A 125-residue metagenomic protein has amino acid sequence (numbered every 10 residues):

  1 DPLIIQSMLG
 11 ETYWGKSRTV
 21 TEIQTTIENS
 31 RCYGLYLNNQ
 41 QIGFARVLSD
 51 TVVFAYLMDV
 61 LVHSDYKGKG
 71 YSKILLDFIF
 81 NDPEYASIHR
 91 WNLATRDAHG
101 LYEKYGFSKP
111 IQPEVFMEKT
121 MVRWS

Functional and structural regions predicted by a protein language model:
D1-R18: Short amphipathic alpha-helix that is part of the acyltransferase structural core
S17-T19, G43-F44, L101-K104: A short, acidic/glycine-rich surface segment
T21-V62: A conserved beta-strand-loop-helix scaffold within acyl/acetyltransferase catalytic domains
H63, L76-I79: Active-site-proximal cofactor/substrate-binding loop regions of enzyme domains
Y66-L75: Conserved acetyl-CoA pyrophosphate-binding loop and the N-cap/start of the following alpha-helix in GNAT-like
K73, Y85-W91, T95-T120: Conserved active-site alpha-helix within GNAT-family acetyltransferase domains
M121-S125: Generic C-terminal helix-cap and adjacent flexible tail
